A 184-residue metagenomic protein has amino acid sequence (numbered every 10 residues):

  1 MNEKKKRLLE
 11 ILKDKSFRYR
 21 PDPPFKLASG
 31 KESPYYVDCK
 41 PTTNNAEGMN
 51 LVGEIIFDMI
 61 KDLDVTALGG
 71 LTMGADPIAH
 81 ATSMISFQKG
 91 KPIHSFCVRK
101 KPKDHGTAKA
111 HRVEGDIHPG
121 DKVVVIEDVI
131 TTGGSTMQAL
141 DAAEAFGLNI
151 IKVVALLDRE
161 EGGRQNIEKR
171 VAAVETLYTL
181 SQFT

Functional and structural regions predicted by a protein language model:
M1-L63: Active-site-facing substrate-recognition patch
N2-D14, D141-T184: PRPP-dependent phosphoribosyltransferase catalytic core
S29, E114-P119, A145-F146, N166-I167: Solvent-exposed alpha-helices and their adjacent loops that cap or buttress functional pockets in soluble metabolic
I56-T66, L140, E144-F146: Phosphate/pyrophosphate-binding loops at sites that engage ATP/ADP/AMP, CoA/4′-phosphopantetheine, polyphosphate
D64-G74, K152-V154: Short glycine-rich phosphate-binding loop at a beta-alpha junction
I78-I93, N166-L180: Short acidic, glycine/proline-enriched helix-loop-strand junctions
H80-V124, G134-M137: Short, glycine/charge-rich flexible loops or terminal/linker lids adjacent to PRPP-binding catalytic cores
